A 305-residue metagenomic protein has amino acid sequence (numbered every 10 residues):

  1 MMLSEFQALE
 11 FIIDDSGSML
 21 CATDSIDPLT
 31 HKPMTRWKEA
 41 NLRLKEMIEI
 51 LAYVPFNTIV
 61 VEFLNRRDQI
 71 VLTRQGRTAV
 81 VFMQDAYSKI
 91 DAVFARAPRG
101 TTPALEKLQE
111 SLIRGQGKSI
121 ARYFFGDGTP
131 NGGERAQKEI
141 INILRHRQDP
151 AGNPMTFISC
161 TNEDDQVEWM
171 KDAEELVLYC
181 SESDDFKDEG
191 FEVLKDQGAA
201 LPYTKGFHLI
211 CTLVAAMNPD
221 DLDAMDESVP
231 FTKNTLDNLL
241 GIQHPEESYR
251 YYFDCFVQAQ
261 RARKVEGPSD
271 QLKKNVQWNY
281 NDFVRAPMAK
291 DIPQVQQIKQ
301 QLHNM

Functional and structural regions predicted by a protein language model:
L3-S4, E163, E168-M305: P/S/T/G-enriched low-complexity
E5-R77, A121-F125: Von Willebrand factor
F6-A8, A22-D27, I50, R74-T78 (+4 more regions): Short coil/turn segments at secondary-structure boundaries
G17-C21, P28, E49, D68-T73 (+4 more regions): Eukaryotic short linear interaction motifs
V54-N57, G117-S119, D149-P154: Loop/turn elements at helix/coil->beta-strand transitions in domains of secreted/extracellular proteins
V71-S119, P130-R135, C160-E168: Von Willebrand factor
P98-R99, T129-S183: VWA/integrin I-like adhesion module and closely mimicked acidic/polar interface patches used
G117-I120, S228-P230: Eukaryote-biased detector of low-complexity, proline/serine/threonine-rich segments and adjacent exposed loops
